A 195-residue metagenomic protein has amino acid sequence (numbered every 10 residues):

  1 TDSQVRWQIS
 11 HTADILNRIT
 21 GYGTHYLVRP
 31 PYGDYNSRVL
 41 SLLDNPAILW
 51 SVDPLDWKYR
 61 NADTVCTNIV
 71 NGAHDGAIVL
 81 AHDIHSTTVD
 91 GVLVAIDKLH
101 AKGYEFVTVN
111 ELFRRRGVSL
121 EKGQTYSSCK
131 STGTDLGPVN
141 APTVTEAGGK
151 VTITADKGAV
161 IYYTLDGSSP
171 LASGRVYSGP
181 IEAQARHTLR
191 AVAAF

Functional and structural regions predicted by a protein language model:
T1-K122: Catalytic domains of cell-wall/extracellular-matrix polysaccharide-remodeling enzymes, centered on de-N-acetylation
N36, T108-N110, K130, D166-S168 (+1 more regions): Generic alpha-helical secondary structure signal
W57, Y126, I181: Short clusters of hydrophobic/aromatic residues that line enzyme substrate/ligand-binding pockets
G103-E105, T125, I161, A194: Intrinsic disorder/low-structure terminal segments
R115, E121-T143: Low-complexity, Pro/Thr/Ser/Gly/Ala-rich linker/spacer regions in secreted, extracellular modular proteins
T134-F195: Short, compositionally stereotyped local motifs that mark structural "simplifiers"
